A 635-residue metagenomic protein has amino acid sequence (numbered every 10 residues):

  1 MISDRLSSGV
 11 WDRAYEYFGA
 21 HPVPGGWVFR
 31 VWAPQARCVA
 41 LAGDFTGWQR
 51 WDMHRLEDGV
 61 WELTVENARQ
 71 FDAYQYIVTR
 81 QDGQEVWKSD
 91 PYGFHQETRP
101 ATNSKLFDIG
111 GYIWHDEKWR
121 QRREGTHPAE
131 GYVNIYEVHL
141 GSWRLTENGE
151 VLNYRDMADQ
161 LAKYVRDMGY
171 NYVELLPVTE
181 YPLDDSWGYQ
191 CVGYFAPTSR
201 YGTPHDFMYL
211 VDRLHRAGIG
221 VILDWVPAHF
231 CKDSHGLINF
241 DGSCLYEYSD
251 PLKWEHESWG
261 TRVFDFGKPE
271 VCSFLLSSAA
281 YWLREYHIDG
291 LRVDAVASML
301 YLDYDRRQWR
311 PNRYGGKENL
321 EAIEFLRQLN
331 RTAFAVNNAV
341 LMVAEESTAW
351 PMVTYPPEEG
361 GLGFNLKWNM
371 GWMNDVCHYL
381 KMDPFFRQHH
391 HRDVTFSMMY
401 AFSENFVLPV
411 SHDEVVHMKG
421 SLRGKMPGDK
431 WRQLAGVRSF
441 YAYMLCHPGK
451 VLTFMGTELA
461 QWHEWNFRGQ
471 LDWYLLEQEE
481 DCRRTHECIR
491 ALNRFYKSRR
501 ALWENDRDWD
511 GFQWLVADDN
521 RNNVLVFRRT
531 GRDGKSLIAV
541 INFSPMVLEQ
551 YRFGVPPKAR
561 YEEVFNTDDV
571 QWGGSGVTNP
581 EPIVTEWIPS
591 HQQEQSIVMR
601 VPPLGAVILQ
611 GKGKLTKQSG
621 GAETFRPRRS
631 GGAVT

Functional and structural regions predicted by a protein language model:
M1-V28, W48, D52-E137, S142-G149 (+2 more regions): The feature marks proteins involved in alpha-glucan
V31, Y76, V138, V165 (+13 more regions): Conserved, mostly hydrophobic/aromatic
W32-V39, T46-W48, P556-A559: Short proline/glycine-enriched turn/loop motifs at strand-loop junctions of beta-rich domains
V39-L41, Y74: Short beta-strand elements bearing conserved aromatic residues within extracellular beta-rich modules
Q70-Y74, P580-K617, F625: C-terminal beta-strand-rich structural cap/linker in extracellular carbohydrate-active enzymes
E97, E117-Y132, H139-E318: Substrate-binding/active-site clefts of carbohydrate-active enzymes
R99, H287-D289, Y304-G469, L476 (+2 more regions): Conserved alpha/beta catalytic core and glycan-binding cleft of carbohydrate-active enzymes
E480-L502: Catalytic cores of secreted or luminal carbohydrate-active enzymes
